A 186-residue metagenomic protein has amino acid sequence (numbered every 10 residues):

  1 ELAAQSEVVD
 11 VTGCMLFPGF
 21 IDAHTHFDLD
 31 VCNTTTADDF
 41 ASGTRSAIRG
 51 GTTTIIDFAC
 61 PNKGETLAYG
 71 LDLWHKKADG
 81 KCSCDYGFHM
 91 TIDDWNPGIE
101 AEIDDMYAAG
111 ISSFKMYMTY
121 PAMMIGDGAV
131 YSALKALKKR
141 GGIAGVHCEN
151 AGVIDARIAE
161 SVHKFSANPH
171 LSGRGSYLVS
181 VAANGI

Functional and structural regions predicted by a protein language model:
E1-P18: Histidine-rich, glycine-flanked metal-binding segment
C14-A41: Di-metal (Zn2+ and/or Mg2+/Mn2+) metal-binding site signature of metallo-dependent hydrolases with the MBL/beta-CASP
D22-T25, T52-D57, S83, H163-S176: Gly-rich Lys/Arg/Thr-decorated short loops/hinges at beta-loop-alpha junctions or inter-strand turns that position
D30-A37, G110, M118, S161: Catalytic cores and adjacent flexible loops of soluble metabolic enzymes that perform enolate/carbanion chemistry on
D38, D105-M106, E160-F165: A glycine- and small-aliphatic-rich helix-loop capping segment at beta-alpha/alpha-beta transitions that lines
T44-A159: Divalent-metal coordination cores built from histidine and acidic residues
S176-I186: Polyanion-binding loop/helix "lid" in catalytic or ligand-binding cores
